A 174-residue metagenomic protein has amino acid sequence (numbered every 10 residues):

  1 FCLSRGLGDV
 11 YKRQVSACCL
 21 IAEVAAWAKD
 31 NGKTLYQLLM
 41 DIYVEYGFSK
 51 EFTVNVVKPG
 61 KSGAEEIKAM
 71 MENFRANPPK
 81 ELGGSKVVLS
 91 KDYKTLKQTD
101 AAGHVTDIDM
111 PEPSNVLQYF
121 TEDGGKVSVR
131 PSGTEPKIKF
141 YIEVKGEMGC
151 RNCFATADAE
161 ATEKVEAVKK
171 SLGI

Functional and structural regions predicted by a protein language model:
F1-Y11: Single conserved hydrophobic/aromatic residue that forms the stacking wall/gate of nucleotide- or nucleobase-binding
D9-V15, F74: Active-site loop ensemble at the mouth of alpha/beta enzyme cores that anchors a bound cofactor
R13-L20, T34: A conserved active-site cap/scaffold subdomain adjacent to cofactor or substrate pockets
C19-W27: Short glycine/serine- and small hydrophobic-enriched flexible loop segments
N31-I174: Catalytic-core signal marking the mid-to-C-terminal active-site face
